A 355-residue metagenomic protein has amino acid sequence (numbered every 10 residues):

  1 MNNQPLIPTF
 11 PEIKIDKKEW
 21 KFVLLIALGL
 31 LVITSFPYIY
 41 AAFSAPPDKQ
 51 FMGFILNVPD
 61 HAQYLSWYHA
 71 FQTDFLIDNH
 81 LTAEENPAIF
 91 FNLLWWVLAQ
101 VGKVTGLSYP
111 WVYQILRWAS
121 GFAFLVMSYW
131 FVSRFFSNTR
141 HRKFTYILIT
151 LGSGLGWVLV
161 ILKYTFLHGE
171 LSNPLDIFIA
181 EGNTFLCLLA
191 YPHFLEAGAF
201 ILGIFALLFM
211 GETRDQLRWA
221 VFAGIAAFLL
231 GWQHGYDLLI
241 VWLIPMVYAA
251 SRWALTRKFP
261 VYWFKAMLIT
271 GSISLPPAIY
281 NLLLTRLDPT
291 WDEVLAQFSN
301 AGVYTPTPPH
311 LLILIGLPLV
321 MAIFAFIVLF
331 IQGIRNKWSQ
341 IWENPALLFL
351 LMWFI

Functional and structural regions predicted by a protein language model:
M1-I15: Short, Lys/Arg-rich, polar N-terminal cytosolic tail immediately upstream of the first transmembrane signal-anchor
E12-I26, F264, I341: N-terminal membrane topogenic signal
L31-F36, I149-G156, A227-W232, G271-N281 (+1 more regions): Aromatic-anchored segments of alpha-helical transmembrane domains
V32-L202, L230-L239: Active-site lumenal/periplasmic loops and adjacent helix-entry segments of GT-C-fold, multi-pass membrane
L125, Y129, S133, L202-M210 (+1 more regions): Hydrophobic transmembrane alpha-helices
L186, F205-L207, W219-G235, M246: Membrane-interface alpha helices of multi-pass inner-membrane proteins
E196-R218: Membrane-interface transmembrane helices that cradle and orient dolichyl/undecaprenyl
W232-N344, L351-F354: Transmembrane catalytic cores of multi-pass membrane glycosyltransferases and polysaccharide-assembly enzymes
